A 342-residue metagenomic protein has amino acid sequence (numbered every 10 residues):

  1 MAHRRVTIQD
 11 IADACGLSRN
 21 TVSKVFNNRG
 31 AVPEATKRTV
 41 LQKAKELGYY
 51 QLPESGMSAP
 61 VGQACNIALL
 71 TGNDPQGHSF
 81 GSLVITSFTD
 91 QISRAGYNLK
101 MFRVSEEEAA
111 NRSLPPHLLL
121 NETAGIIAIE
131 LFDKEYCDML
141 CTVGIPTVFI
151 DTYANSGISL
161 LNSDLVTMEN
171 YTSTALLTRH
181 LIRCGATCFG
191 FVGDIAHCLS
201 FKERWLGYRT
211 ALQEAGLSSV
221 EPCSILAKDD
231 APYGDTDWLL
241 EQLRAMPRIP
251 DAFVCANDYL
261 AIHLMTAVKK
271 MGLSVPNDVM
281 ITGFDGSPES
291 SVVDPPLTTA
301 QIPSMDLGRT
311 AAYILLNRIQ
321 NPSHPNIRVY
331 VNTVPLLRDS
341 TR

Functional and structural regions predicted by a protein language model:
M1-H3, G62-R179, A245-R248: Alpha-helical recognition/docking segments in bacterial nutrient-uptake and carbohydrate-utilization systems
M1-V61, R342: N-terminal helix-turn-helix DNA-binding module of bacterial transcription factors
S79-R94, S173-L176, L199-S219, H263 (+2 more regions): Short, solvent-exposed amphipathic alpha-helices that sit in or adjacent to ligand/effector-binding or catalytic
I92-V104, R209-Y233: Short beta-strand elements in bilobed, periplasmic/extracellular small-molecule ligand-binding domains
D164-F191, R209-T210, P232-E241, A261 (+1 more regions): Hydrophobic alpha-helical segments within soluble ligand-binding/sensing domains
A175-L217, I327-T341: An alpha-beta-alpha
C188, S219-C223, V275-M280: Short acidic capping loops at alpha-helix termini that bridge into adjacent secondary structure
T236-R342: Flexible loop/turn connectors
